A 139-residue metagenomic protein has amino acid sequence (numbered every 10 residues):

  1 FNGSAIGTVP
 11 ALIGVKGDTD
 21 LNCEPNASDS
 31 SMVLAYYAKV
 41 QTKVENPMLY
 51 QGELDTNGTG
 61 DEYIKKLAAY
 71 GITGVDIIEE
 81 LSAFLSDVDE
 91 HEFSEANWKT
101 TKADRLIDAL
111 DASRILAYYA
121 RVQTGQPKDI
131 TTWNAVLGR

Functional and structural regions predicted by a protein language model:
F1-R139: Cellulosome-associated attachment modules in secreted, modular CAZymes
